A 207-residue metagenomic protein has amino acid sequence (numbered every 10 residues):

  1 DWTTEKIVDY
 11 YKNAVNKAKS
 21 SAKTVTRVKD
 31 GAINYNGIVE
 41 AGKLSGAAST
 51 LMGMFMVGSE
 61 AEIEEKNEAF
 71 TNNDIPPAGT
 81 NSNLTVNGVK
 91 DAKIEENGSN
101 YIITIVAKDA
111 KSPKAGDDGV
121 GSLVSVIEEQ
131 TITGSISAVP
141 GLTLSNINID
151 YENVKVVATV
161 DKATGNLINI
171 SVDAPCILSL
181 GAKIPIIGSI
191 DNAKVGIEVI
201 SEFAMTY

Functional and structural regions predicted by a protein language model:
D1-Y207: Subset-of-secretome marker
